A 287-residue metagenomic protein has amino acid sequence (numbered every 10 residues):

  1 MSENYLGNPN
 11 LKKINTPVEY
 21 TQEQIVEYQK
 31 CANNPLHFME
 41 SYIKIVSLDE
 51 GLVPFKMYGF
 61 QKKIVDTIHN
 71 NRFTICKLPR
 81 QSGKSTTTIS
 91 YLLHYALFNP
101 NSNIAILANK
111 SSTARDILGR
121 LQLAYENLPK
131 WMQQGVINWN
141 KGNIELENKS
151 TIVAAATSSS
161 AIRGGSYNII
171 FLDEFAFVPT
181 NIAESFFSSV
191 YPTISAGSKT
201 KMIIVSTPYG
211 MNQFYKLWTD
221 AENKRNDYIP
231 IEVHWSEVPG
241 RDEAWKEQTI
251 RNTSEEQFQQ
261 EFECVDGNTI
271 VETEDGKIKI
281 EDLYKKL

Functional and structural regions predicted by a protein language model:
S2-D266, V271-Y284: Phosphate/NTP-binding elements of NTP-utilizing enzymes
